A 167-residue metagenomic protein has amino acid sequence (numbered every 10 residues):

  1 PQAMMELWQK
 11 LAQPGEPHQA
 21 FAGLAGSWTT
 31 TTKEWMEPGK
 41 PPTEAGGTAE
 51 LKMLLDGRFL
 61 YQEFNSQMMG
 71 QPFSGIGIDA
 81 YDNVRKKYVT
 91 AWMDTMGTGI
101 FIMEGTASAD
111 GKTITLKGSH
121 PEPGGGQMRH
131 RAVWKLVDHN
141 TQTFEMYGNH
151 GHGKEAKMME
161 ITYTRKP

Functional and structural regions predicted by a protein language model:
P1-P167: Hydrophobic small-molecule pocket/channel-lining residues, especially in calycin-type beta-barrels
